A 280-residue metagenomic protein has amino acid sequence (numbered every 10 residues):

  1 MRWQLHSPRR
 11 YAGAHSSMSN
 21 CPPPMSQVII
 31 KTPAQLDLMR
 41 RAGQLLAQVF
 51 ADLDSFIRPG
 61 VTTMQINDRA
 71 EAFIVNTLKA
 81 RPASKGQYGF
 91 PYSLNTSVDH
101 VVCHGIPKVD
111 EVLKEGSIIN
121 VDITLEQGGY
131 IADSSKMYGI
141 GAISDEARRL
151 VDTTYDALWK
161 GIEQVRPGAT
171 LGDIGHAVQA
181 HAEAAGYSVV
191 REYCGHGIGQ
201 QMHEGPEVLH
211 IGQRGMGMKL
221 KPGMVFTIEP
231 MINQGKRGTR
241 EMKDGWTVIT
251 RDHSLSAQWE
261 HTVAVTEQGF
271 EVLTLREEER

Functional and structural regions predicted by a protein language model:
W3-Y11, H15, S19-R280: Active-site neighborhoods and metal-handling regions in enzymes and metal-associated proteins
